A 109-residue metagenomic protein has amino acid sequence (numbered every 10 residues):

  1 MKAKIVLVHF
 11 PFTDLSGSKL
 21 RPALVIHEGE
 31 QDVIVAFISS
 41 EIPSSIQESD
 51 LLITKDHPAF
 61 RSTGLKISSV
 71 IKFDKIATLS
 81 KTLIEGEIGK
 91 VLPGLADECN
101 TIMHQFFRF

Functional and structural regions predicted by a protein language model:
P11-L15: Short, charged beta-turn/beta-strand-edge "cap" motif at the junction between a beta-strand and an adjacent loop
S16-K19, V25-D56: Compact nucleic-acid interaction/catalytic patches
P58-F109: C-terminal terminal-subdomain/extension
